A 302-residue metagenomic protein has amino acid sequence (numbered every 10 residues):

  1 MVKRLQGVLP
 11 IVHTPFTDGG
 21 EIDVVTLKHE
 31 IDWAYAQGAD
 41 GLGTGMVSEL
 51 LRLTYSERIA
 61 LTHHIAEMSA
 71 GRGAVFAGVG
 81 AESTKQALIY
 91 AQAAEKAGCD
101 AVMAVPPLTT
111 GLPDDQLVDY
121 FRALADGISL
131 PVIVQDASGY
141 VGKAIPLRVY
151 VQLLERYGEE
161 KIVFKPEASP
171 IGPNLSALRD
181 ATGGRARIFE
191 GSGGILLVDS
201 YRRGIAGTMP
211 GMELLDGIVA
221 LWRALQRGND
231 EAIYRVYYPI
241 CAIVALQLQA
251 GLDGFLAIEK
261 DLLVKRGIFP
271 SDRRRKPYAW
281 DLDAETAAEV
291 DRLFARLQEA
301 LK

Functional and structural regions predicted by a protein language model:
M1-K3, L301-K302: Basic/polar N-terminal segments that are highly enriched at the extreme N-terminus, encompassing both cleavable
V2-A144: Active-site beta->alpha loop and helix N-cap motifs at the rims of alpha/beta catalytic domains
R4, D23-T26, E30, E57 (+12 more regions): General structural feature for long, well-ordered alpha-helical segments within catalytic domains of soluble enzymes
L9-H13, Q37-G38, I205, E213-K302: C-terminal alpha-helical cap/extension of soluble enzyme domains
G73-A74, V132, K161-I162, A186 (+1 more regions): Secondary-structure boundary/capping signal
G127, S138-L252: Catalytic alpha/beta core domains of metabolic enzymes, predominantly
